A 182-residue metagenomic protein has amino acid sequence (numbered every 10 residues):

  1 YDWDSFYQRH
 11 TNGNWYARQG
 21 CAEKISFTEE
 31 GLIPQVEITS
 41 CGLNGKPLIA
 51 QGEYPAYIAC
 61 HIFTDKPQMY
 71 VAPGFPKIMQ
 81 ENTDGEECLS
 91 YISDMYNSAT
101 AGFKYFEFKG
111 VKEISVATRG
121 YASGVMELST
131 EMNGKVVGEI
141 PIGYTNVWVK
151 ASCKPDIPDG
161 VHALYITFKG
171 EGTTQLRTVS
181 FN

Functional and structural regions predicted by a protein language model:
Y1-E139, G143-N182: Carbohydrate-active catalytic/glycan-binding domains of CAZyme proteins, especially the secreted or lumenal ectodomains
